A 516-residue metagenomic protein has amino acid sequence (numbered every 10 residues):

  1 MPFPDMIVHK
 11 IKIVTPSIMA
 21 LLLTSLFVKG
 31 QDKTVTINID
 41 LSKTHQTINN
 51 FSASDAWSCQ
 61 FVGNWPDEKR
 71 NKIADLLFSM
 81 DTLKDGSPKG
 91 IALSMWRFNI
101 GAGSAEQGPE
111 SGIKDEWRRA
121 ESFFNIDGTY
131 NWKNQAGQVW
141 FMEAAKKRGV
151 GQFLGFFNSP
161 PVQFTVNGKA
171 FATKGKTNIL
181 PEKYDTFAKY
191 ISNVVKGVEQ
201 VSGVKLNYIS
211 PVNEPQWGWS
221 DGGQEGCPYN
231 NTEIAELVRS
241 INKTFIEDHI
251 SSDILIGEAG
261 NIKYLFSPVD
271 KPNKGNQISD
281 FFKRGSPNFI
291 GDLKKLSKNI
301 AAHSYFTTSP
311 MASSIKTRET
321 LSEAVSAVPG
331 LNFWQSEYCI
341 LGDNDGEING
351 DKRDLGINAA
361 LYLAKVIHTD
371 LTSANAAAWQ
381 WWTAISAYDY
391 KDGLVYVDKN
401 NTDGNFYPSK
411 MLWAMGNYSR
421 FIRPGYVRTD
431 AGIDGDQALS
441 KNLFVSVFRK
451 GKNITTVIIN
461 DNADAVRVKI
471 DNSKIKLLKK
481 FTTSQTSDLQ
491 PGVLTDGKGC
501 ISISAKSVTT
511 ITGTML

Functional and structural regions predicted by a protein language model:
M1-D32: Bacterial Sec-dependent N-terminal signal peptides
D32-N207, E225-A235, R239, K243: N-terminal catalytic cores of secreted or lumenal carbohydrate-active enzymes
N49-D55, S94-I100, S104, Q152-F156 (+6 more regions): Structural recognition of the beta-strand scaffold that forms the well-ordered cores of secreted hydrolase catalytic
E225-V366: Noncatalytic carbohydrate-binding groove/subsite architecture in carbohydrate-active enzymes
N332-R420, T429-D436: Aromatic/acidic polysaccharide-binding cleft in carbohydrate-active enzymes
D434-I475, K506: Carbohydrate-binding surface patches
N472-D488: Solvent-exposed beta-hairpin/edge-strand motifs
G492-L516: C-terminal beta-strand-rich structural cap/linker in extracellular carbohydrate-active enzymes
